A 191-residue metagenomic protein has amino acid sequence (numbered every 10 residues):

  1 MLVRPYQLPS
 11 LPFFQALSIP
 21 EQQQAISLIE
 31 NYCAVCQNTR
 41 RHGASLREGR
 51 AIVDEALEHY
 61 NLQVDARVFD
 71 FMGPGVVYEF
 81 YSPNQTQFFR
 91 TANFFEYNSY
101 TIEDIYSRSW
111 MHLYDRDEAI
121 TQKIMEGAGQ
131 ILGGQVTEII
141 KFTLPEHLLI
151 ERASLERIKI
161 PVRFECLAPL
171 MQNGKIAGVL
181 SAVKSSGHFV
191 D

Functional and structural regions predicted by a protein language model:
M1-A56: Short, low-complexity N-terminal regulatory "tails/caps" that precede and couple sensory modules
L2-L17, Q24, D65-D191: Sensory/regulatory domains in signal-transduction proteins
H59-Q63: Acidic, metal-coordinating catalytic segment for phosphate/diphosphate chemistry, firing primarily on the Nudix
